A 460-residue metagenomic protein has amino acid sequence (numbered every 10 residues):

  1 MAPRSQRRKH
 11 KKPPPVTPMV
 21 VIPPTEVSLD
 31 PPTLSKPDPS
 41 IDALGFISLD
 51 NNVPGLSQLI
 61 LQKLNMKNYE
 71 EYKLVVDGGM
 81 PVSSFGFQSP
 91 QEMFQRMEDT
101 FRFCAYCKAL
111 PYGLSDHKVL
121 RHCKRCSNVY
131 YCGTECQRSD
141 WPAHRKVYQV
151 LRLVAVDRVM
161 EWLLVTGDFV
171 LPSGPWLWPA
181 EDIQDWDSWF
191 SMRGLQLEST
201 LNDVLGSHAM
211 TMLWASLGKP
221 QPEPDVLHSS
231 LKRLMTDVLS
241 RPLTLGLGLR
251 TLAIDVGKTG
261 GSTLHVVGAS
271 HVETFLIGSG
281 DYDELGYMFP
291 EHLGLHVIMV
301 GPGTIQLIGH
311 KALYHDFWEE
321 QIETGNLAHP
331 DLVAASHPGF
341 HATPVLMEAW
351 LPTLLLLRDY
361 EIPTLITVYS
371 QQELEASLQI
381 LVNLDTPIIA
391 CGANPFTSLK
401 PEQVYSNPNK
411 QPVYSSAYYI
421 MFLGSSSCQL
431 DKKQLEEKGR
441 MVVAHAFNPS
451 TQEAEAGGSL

Functional and structural regions predicted by a protein language model:
A2-E437: Short alpha-helical interaction motifs and adjacent low-complexity tails used for partner binding in regulatory proteins
E436-L460: Small-residue-rich alpha-helical packing segments, especially N-terminal targeting/signal peptides and transmembrane
